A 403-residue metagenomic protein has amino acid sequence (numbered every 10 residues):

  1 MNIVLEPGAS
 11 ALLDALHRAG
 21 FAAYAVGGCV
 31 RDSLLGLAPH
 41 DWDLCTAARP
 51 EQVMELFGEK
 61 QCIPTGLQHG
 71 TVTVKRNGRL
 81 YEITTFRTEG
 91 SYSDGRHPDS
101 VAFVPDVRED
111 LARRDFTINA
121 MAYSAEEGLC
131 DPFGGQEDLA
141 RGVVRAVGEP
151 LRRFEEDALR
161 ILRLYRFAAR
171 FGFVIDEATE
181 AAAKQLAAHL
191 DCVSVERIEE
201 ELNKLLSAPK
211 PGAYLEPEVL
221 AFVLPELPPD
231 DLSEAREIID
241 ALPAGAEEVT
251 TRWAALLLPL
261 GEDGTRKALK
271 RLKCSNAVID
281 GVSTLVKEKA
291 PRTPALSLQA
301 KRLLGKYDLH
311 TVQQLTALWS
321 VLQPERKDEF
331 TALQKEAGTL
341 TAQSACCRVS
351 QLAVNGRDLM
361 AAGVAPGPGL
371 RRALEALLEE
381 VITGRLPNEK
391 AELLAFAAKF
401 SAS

Functional and structural regions predicted by a protein language model:
M1-S403: Catalytic cores of the polymerase beta-like nucleotidyltransferase superfamily and closely associated nucleotide
